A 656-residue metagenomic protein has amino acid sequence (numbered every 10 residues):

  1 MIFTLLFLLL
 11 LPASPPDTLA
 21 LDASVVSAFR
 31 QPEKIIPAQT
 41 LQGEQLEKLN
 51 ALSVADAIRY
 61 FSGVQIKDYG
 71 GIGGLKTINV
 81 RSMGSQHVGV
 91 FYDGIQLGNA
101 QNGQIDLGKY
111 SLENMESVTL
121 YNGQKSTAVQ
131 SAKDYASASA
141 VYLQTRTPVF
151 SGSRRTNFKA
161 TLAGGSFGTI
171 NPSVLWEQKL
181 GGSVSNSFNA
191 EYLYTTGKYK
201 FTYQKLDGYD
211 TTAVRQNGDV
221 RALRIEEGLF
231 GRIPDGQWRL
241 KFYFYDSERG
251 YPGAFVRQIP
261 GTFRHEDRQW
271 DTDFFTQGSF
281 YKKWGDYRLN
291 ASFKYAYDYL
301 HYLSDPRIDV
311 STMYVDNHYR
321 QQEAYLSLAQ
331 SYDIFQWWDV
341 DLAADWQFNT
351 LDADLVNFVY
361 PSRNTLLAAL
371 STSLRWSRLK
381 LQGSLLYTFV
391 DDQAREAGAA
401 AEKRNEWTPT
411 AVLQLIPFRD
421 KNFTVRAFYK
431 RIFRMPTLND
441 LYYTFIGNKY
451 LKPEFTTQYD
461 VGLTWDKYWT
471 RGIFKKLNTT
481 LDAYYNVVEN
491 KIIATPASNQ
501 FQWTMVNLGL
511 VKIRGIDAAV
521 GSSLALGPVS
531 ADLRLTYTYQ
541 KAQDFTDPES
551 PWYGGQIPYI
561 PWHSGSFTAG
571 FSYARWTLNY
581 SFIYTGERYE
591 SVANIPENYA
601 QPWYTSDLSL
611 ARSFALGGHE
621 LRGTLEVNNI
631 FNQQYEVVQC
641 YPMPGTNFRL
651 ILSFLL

Functional and structural regions predicted by a protein language model:
A20-L49, T77: N-terminal periplasmic "start-of-domain" segments of outer-membrane beta-barrel proteins
R59-Q96: Extracytoplasmic beta-strand/coil segments of soluble accessory domains associated with Gram-negative outer-membrane
L112-K159: A beta-strand signature from Gram-negative outer-membrane beta-barrel systems, especially the internal plug domain
S166-Y194, L206-R249, W270-R288, Q330-V340 (+2 more regions): Transmembrane beta-barrel wall of Gram-negative outer-membrane proteins
Y199, T212-A222, D235-L289, Y295-Q322 (+1 more regions): Flexible loop and strand-edge segments within Gram-negative outer membrane beta-barrel domains
D286-S304, I416-F418, T424-F428, E454-R514 (+1 more regions): Membrane-embedded beta-barrel scaffold of Gram-negative outer-membrane proteins
F335-N486: Structural signature of Gram-negative outer-membrane beta-barrels, strongest in the C-terminal barrel of TonB-dependent
V340-D341, Q347, R378-L381, K476-V487 (+3 more regions): Gram-negative outer-membrane beta-barrel transporters
